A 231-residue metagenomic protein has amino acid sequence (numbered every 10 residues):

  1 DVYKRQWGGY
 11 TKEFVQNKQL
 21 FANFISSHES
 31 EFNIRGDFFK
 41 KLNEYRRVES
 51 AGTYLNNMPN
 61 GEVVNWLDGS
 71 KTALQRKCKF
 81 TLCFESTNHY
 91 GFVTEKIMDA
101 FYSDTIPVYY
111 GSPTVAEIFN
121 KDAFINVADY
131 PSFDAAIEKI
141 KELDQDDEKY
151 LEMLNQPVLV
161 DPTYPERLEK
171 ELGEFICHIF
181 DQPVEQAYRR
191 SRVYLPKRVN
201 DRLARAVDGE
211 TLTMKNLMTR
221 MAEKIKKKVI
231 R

Functional and structural regions predicted by a protein language model:
D1-E49, P59-C83, Y90-R231: Pol beta-like nucleotidyltransferase catalytic core
A51-T53: A motif-centric feature for acidic-aromatic and gly/ser/thr-rich catalytic loops and repeats
N56: Histidine/lysine/aspartate-rich catalytic loop segments that bind and position anionic ligands
